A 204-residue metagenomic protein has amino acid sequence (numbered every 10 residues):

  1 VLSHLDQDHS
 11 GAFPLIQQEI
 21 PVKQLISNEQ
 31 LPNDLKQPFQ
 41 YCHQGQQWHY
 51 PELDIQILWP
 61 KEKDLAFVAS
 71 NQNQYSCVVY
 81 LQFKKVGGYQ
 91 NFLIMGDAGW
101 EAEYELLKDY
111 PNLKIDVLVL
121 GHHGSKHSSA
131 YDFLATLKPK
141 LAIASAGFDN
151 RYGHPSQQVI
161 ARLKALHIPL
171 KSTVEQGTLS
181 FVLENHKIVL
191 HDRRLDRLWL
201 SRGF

Functional and structural regions predicted by a protein language model:
V1-F204: Non-globular, low-confidence helical/coil segments that flank catalytic cores
